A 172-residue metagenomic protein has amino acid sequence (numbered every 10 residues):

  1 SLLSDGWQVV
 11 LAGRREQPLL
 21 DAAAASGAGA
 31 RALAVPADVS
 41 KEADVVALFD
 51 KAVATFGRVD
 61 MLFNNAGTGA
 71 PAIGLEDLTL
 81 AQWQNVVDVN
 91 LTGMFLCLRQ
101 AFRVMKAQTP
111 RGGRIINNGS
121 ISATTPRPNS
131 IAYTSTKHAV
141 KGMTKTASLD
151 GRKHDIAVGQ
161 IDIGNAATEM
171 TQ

Functional and structural regions predicted by a protein language model:
S1-V9: Canonical Rossmann dinucleotide-binding motif of NAD(H)/NADP(H)-dependent dehydrogenases/reductases, specifically
A37-L48, L80: The beta1-alpha1 cofactor-binding region of Rossmann-like NAD(H)/NADP(H)-dependent oxidoreductases
I73-L75, Q82-Q84: Substrate-binding pocket helix/loop in short-chain dehydrogenase/reductase
L75-E76, T125-I131: Active-site loop immediately N-terminal to the catalytic Tyr-X3-Lys motif of short-chain dehydrogenase/reductase
L98, T136: Active-site helix of classical SDR
Q108-T109, T125, T146-I156: Active-site-adjacent segment of SDR/Rossmann-fold oxidoreductases
S120: Residue(s) in the substrate-gating loop at a strand-loop-helix junction that position the organic substrate next
